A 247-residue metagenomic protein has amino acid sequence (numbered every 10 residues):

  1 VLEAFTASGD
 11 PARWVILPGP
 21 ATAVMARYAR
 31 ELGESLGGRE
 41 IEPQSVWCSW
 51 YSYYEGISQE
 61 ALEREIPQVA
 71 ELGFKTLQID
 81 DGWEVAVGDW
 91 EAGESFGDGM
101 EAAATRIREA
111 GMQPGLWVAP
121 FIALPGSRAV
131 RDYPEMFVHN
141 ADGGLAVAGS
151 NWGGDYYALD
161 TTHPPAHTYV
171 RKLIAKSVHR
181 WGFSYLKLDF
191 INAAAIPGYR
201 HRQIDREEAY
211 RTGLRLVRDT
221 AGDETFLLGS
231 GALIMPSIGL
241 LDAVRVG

Functional and structural regions predicted by a protein language model:
V1-L72, T76: Carbohydrate-recognition beta-sandwich/jelly-roll modules in extracellular/periplasmic carbohydrate-active proteins
G73-G247: Aromatic- and carboxylate-enriched substrate-binding clefts and catalytic-loop regions of carbohydrate-active enzymes
